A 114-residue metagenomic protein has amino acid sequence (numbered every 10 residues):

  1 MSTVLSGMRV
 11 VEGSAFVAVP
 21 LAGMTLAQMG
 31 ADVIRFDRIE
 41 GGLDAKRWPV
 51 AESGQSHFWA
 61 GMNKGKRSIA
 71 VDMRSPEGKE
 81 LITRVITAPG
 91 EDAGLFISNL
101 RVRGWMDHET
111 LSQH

Functional and structural regions predicted by a protein language model:
M1-H114: N-terminal helix-loop segment corresponding to the beta1-alpha1 unit of nucleotide/adenylate-binding folds
